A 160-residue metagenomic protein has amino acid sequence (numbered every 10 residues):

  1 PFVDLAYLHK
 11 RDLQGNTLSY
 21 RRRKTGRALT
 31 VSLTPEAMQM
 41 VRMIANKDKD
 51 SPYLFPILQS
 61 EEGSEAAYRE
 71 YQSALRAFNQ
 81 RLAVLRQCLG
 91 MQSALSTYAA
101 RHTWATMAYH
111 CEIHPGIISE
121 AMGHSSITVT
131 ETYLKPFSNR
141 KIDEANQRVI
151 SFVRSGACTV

Functional and structural regions predicted by a protein language model:
P1-D4, A105, Y109, V129-T130: Extended, hydrophobic alpha-helical segments in both membrane/secreted and soluble proteins
P1-Y7, C111-I113, H124: A short, glycine-centered helix-capping/turn motif at helix boundaries that positions DNA-contacting or catalytic
F2-K49: Conserved tyrosine-mediated DNA breakage-rejoining catalytic core shared by Y-recombinases
R11-T17, Q92-S93, I113-T132, V160: Short, polar N-cap/turn motifs at the start of nucleic acid-interacting alpha helices
S19-S32, E65-A74, Q92-A99, F137: Short, contiguous acidic/charged loop-to-helix segments that flank catalytic cores in large enzymes
R22-G26, E61, M122-Q147: Catalytic-site neighborhood detector that most strongly recognizes the C-terminal catalytic loop/helix of tyrosine
M43, K47-K49, I57-E65, Q147-V160: C-terminal secondary-structure termini that scaffold catalytic or DNA-interacting sites
D48-D50, N79-E120: Short, basic (Lys/Arg/His-rich) helix/loop patches that form interaction surfaces in the mid-to-C-terminal regions
